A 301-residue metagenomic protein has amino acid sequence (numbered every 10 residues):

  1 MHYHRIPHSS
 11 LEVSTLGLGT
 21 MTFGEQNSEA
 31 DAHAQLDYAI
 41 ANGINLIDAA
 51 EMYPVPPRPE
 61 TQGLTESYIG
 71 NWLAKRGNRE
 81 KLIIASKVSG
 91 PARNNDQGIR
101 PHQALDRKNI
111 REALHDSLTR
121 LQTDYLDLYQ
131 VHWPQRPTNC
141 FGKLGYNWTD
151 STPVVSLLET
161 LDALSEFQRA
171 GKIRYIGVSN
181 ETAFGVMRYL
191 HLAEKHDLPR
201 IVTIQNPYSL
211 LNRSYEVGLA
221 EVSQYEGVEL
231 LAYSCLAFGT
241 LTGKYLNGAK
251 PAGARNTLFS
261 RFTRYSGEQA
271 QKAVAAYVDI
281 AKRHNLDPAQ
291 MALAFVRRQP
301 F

Functional and structural regions predicted by a protein language model:
M1-K87, R111, H115, D124 (+1 more regions): N-terminal binding-site loop/beta-alpha segment at the start of enzyme catalytic domains that lines or forms
I6, L18, A32, I47 (+10 more regions): Conserved, mostly hydrophobic/aromatic
P7-Q26, A85-P101, Q130, Q135-L144: N-terminal small/glycine-rich loop or linker at the start of catalytic domains across soluble metabolic enzymes
M21-F23, M52, K87-P91, V131-P134 (+3 more regions): Active-site beta-loop-alpha junctions enriched in small/polar residues
N42, R76-N78, R120-Y125, T160-Y175 (+3 more regions): A structural motif corresponding to the C-terminal end of an alpha-helix and its immediate exit/capping segment
Q97-T203: Glycine/proline-rich, positively charged, aromatic-decorated active-site loop/lid region on the catalytic face
Q168, C235, N256-T257, T263-F301: Conserved short secondary-structure transition element at the edge of the structured enzyme core that lines
S214-R255, D287: Aromatic-lined glycan-binding groove of carbohydrate-active enzymes
